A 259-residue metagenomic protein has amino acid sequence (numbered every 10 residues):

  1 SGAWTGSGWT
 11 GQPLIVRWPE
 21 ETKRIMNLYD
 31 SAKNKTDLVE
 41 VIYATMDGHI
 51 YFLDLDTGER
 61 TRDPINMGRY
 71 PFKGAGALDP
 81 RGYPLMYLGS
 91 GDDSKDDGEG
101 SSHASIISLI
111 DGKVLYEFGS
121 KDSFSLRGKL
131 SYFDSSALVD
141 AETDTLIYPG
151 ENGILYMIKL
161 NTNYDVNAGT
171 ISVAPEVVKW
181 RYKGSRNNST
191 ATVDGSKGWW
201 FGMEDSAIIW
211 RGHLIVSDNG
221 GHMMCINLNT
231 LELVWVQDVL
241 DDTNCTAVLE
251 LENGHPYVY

Functional and structural regions predicted by a protein language model:
S1-S7, E20-K73, A77-M86, D92-F133 (+1 more regions): Extracytoplasmic/lumenal domain signature
R17: Active-site nucleophile-adjacent alpha helix/oxyanion-hole segment immediately C-terminal to the catalytic cysteine
